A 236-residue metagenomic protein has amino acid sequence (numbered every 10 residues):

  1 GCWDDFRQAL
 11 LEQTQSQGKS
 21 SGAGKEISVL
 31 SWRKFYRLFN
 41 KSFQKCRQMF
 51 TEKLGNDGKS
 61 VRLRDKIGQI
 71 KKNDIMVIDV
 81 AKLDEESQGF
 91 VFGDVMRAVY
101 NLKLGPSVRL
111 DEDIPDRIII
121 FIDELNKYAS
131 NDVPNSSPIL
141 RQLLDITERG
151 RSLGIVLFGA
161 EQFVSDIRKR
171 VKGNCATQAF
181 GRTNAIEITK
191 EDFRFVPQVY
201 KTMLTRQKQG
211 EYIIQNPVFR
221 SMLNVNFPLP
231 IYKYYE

Functional and structural regions predicted by a protein language model:
G1-Q142, S152, Y212-V218: P-loop NTPase motor domains
E85, S221, Y232: Short, acidic Gly/Pro/Ser/Thr-rich loop/turn segments
G93-M96, F195-V196, P230-I231: Short, solvent-exposed amphipathic alpha-helical segments in soluble enzyme and RNA/protein-processing domains
I139-P228: Conserved ATP-driven motor cores of ASCE-family P-loop NTPases powering translocation/secretion/packaging/pilus
F227-E236: Active-site/ligand-binding-proximal alpha/beta "capping" segment
